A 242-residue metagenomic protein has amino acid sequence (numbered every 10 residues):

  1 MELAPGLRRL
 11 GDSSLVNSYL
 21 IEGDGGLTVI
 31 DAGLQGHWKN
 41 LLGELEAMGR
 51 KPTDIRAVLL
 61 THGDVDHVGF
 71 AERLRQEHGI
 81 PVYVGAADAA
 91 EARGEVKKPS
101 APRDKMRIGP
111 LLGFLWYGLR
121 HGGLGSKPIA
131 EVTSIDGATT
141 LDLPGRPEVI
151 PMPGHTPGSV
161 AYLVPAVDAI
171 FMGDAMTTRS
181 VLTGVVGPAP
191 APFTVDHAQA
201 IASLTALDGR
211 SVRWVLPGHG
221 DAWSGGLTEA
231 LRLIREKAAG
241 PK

Functional and structural regions predicted by a protein language model:
M1-M48, P52, A161-T178: Conserved beta-strand hairpin/beta-sheet module of binuclear metal-dependent hydrolase folds, prominently
M1-R8, Y117-G123, D142-R146: Short Pro/Gly-enriched beta-strand edge/turn motifs at strand-loop
L3, E77-H78, S211: Short, structured coil segments at secondary-structure junctions
V16, G36, V65-D66, A90 (+2 more regions): Short alpha-helical
T28-I30, L59, V82, A169-F171 (+1 more regions): Residue-level marker for buried hydrophobic side chains located in beta-strands that build the well-ordered beta-sheet
Q35-G36, L124-A130, D142, R146-P153 (+1 more regions): Metallo-beta-lactamase
E46-T133, L233: Active-site HxH/HxHxD metal-binding segment of metal-dependent hydrolases
A222-K242: Binuclear metal-ion centers of metallo-dependent hydrolases, dominated by the metallo-beta-lactamase
